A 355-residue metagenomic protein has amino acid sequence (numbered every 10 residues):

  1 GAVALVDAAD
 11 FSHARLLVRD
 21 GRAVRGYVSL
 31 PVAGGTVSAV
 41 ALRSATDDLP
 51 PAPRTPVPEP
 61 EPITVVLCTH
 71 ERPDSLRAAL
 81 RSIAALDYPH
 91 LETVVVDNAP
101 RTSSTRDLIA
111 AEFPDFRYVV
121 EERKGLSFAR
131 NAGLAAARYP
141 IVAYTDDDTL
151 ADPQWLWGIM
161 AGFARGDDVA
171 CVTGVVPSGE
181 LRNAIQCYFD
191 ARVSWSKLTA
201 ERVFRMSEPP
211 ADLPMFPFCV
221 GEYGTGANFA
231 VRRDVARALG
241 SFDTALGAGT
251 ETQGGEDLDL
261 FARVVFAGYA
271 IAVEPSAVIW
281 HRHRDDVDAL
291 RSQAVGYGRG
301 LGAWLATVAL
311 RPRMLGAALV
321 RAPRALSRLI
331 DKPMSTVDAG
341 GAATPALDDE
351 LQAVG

Functional and structural regions predicted by a protein language model:
V3-S12, L16-A84: N-proximal low-complexity "stem/linker" segments adjacent to membrane-targeting elements
R81-V120: Acidic donor-binding segment of Leloir-type glycosyltransferases
T105, E121-A137: Glycine-rich, basic loop-to-helix element that forms the pyrophosphate-binding segment of sugar-nucleotide handling
V142: Short aromatic/hydrophobic "clamp" motif used to bind/position activated sugar donors
Q154-K197: Conserved donor NDP-sugar-binding/catalytic core segment of glycosyltransferases
R192-G221: Short, flexible, basic/aromatic active-site loop/helix in glycosyltransferases
G224-G226, A248-L260: Acidic donor-binding loop at a coil-to-helix junction in glycosyltransferase catalytic cores that engages
V295-G296, R313-G355: Non-catalytic, C-terminal membrane-associated alpha-helical segments of glycosyltransferases
